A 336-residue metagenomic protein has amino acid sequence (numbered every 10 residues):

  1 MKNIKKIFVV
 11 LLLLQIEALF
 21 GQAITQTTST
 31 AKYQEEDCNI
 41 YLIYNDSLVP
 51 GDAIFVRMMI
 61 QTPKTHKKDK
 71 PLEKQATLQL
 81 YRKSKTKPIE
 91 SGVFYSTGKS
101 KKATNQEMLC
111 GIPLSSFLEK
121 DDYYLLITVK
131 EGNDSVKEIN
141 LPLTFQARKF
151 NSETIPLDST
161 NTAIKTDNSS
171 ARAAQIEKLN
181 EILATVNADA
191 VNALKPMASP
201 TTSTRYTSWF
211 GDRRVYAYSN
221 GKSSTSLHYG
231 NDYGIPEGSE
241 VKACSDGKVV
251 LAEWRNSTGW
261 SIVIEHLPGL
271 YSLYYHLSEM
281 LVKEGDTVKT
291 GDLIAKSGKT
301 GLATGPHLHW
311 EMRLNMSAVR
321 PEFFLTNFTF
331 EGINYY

Functional and structural regions predicted by a protein language model:
M1, M58-M59, M108, M197 (+3 more regions): Detector for methionine-enriched segments
M1-T27: Bacterial Sec-dependent N-terminal signal peptides
K5, I24-Q26, Q34, I40-Y44 (+7 more regions): Residue-level detector of functional hotspots within protein domains
V9-L11, A174-K178, S226, G305: Generic secretory/membrane-interface signal
V9-V10, V49, V56, V93 (+11 more regions): Extended aliphatic helical segments
I24-R205, W209: Non-catalytic extracellular/periplasmic "stalk" and linker regions immediately N-terminal to catalytic or recognition
S199-Y336: Catalytic cores of peptidoglycan-degrading enzymes
